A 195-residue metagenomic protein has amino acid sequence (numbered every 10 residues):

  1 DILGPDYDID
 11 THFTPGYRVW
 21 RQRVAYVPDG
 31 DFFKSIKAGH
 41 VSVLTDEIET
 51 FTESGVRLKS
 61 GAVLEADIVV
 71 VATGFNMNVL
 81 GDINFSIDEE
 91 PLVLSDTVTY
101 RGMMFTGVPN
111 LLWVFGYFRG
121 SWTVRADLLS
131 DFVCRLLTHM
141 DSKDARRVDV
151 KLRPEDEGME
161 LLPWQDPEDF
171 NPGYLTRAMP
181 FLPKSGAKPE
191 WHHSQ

Functional and structural regions predicted by a protein language model:
D1-D141: Flavin (primarily FAD) cofactor-binding/catalytic cores of flavoenzymes
V98-T99, N110-Q195: C-terminal, flexible cofactor-proximal segment of oxidoreductases
